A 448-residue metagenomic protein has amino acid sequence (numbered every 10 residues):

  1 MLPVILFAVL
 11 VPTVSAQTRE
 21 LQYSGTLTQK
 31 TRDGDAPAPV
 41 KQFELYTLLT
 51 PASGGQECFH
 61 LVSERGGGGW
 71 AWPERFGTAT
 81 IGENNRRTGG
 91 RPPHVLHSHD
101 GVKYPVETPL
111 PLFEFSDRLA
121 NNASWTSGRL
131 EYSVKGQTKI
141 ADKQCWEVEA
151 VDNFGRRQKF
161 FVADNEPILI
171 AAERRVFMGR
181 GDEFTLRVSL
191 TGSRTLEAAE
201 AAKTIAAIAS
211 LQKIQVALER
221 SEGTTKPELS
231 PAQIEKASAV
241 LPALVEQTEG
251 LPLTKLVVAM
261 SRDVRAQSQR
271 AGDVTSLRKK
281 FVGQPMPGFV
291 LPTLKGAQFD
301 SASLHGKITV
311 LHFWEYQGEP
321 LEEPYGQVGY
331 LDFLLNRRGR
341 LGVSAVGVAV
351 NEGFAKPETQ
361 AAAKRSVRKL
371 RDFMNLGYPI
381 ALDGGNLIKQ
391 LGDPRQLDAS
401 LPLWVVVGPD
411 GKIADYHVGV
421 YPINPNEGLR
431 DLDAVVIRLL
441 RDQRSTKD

Functional and structural regions predicted by a protein language model:
V14-G67, A120-L130: N-terminal cleavable signal peptides for secretion/export
L48-F115: An acidic-aromatic
T108-I170: Extended beta-strand-rich segments in extracellular/periplasmic secretory proteins, especially within noncatalytic
K143-A206: Gly/Pro-enriched, hydrophobic low-complexity segments that function as extracytoplasmic propeptides/linkers
E228, S238, P242-G288, A302-H305: N-proximal helix/coil linker or "cap" segments that precede and/or mark the start of modular domains
Q298-Q327, L331: Short active-site neighborhood of thiol/selenol oxidoreductases, capturing the structured segment around
E319-M374, G385-L391: Structural microenvironment flanking redox-active thiols in thiol-disulfide oxidoreductases
M374-L376, L382-V435: Thiol/disulfide oxidoreductase modules built on the thioredoxin-like
